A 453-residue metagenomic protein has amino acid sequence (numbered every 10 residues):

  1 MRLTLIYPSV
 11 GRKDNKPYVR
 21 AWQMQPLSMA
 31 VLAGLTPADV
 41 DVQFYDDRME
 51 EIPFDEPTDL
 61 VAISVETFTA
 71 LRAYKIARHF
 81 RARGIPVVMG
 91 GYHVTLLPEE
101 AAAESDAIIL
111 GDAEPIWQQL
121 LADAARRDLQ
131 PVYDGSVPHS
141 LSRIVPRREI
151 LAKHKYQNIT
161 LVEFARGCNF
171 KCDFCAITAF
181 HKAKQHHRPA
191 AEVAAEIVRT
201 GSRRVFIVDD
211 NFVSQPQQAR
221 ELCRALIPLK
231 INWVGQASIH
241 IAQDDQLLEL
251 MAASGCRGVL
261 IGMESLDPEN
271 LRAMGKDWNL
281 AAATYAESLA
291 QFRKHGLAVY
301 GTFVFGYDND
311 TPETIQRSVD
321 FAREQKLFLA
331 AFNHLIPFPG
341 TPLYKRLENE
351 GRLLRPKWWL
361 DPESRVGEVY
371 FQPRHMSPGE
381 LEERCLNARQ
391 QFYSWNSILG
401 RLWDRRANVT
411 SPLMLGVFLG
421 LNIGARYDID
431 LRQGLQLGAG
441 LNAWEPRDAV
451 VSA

Functional and structural regions predicted by a protein language model:
M1-G201: Acidic, low-complexity intrinsically disordered segments
R2-L5, D41-F44, D123-A124, L151-H154 (+2 more regions): Radical SAM enzyme core and accessory elements
P8-D14, L97-E100, Q217, E269-G275 (+3 more regions): Flexible glycine/acidic-rich beta-alpha junction loops that bind and position SAM and/or redox cofactors in anaerobic
L35-Q43, S288-V299, Q325, Q391-S394: A structural motif corresponding to the C-terminal end of an alpha-helix and its immediate exit/capping segment
F44-D46, M89, G235, G301 (+1 more regions): A structural preference for short, hydrophobic beta-strand core positions in alpha/beta folds
P53, T58-T67, E221-L226, K230 (+3 more regions): Short, electropositive alpha-helical surface patch
E100-Q119, L250-L260, R317-F332: Structural recognition of alpha->loop->beta junctions
V145-Y300, Y307, P312-E313, D320: Radical SAM [4Fe-4S] cluster-binding motif and immediate context
